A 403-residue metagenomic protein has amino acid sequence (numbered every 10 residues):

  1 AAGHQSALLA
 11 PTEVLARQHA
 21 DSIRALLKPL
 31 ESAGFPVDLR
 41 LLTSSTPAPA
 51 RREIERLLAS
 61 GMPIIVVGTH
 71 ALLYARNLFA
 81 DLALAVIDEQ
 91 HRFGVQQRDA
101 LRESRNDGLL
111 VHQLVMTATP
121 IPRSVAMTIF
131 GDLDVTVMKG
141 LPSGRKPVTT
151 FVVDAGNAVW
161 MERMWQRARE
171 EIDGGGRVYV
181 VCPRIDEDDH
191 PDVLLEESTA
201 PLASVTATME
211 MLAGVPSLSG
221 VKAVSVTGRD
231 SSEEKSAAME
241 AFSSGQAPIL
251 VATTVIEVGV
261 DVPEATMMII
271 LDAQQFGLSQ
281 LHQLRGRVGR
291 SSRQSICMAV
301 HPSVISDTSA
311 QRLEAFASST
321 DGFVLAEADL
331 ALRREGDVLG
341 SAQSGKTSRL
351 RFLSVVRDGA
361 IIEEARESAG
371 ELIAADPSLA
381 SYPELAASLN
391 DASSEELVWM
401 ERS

Functional and structural regions predicted by a protein language model:
A1-A20, K28-D38, G108: Conserved SF1/SF2 helicase motif Ia
G3-S6, D38, G61-I65, D81-L84 (+6 more regions): Loop/turn-to-beta-strand initiation segments
L8-L9, I65-T69, V86-I87, H112-A118 (+5 more regions): Structural recognition of the conserved hydrophobic beta-strand(s) that form the central parallel beta-sheet of P-loop
A16-D21, F79-V152, G156-R177: Post-DEXD/H (motif II) to motif III coupling segment of the RecA-like Helicase ATP-binding lobe
R17-P29, A50-L57, T208-M211: Short amphipathic alpha-helical segment within the helicase RecA-like ATPase core that mediates nucleic-acid
Q18-A20, R51, Y74-A80, E89-R105 (+4 more regions): Conserved ATPase-coupling elements of RecA-like P-loop NTPase cores
L42-V66, L73-L82, R105, D230-I249: Conserved motor-coupling elements within RecA-like helicase/translocase cores
N157-R177, R184, A200, S204-S403: C-terminal helicase module of SF1/SF2 nucleic-acid helicases/translocases
